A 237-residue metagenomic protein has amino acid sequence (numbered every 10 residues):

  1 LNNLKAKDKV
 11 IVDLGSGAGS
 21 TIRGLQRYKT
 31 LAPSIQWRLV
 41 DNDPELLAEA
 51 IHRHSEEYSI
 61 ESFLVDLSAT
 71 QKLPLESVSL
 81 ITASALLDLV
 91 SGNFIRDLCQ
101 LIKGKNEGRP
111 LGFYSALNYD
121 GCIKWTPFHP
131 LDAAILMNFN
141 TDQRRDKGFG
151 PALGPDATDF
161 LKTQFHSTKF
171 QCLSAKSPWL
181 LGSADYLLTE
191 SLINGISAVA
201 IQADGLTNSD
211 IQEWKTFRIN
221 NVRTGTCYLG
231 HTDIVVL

Functional and structural regions predicted by a protein language model:
L1-D8, G24: Conserved alpha-helix/loop element of class I SAM-dependent methyltransferases that forms part of the SAM/SAH-binding
V12, A18-T70: Class I SAM-dependent methyltransferase SAM/SAH-binding core
A69-S77: Short amphipathic alpha-helix with an adjacent loop that forms part of the alpha/beta core around
T82: A conserved beta-strand element that flanks and buttresses the S-adenosyl-L-methionine
A85-L86: Short catalytic micro-motifs in class I SAM-dependent methyltransferases
L89-I102, L117: A short, conserved alpha-helix within the catalytic core of class I
R109-K176: Conserved catalytic/acceptor-binding region of the Class I
L173-V222: C-terminal helical/coil "lid" or tail adjacent to the Rossmann-like core of SAM-dependent
